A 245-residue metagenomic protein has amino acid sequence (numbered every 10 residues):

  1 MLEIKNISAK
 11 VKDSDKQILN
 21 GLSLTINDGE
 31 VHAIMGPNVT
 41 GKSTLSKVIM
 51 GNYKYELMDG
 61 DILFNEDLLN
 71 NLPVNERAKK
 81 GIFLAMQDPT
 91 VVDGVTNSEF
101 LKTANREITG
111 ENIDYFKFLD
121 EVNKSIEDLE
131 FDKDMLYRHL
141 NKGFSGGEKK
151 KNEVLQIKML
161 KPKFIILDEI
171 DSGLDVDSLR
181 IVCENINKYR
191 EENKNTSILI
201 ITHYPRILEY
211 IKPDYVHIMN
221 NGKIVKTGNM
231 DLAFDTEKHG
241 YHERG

Functional and structural regions predicted by a protein language model:
L2-I4, Q17-G21: Conserved structural motif at the start of ABC-family nucleotide-binding domains
V11, I26-D28: Conserved hydrophobic segment flanking the Walker A/P-loop of ABC-type ATPase nucleotide-binding domains
M35-P37: The feature captures the beta-strand-to-loop junction immediately N-terminal to the Walker
D61-R77, N141: ABC ATPase NBD Q-loop/coupling interface
L84, D88, G94-T109, F118-E121: Q-loop/switch helix immediately C-terminal to the Walker
I157-K158: ABC ATPase C-loop
E169-I170, D177: Walker B catalytic motif
Y215, M219, K223-G245: Conserved beta-strand-loop-alpha-helix hinge in the C-terminal portion of ABC ATPase nucleotide-binding domains
